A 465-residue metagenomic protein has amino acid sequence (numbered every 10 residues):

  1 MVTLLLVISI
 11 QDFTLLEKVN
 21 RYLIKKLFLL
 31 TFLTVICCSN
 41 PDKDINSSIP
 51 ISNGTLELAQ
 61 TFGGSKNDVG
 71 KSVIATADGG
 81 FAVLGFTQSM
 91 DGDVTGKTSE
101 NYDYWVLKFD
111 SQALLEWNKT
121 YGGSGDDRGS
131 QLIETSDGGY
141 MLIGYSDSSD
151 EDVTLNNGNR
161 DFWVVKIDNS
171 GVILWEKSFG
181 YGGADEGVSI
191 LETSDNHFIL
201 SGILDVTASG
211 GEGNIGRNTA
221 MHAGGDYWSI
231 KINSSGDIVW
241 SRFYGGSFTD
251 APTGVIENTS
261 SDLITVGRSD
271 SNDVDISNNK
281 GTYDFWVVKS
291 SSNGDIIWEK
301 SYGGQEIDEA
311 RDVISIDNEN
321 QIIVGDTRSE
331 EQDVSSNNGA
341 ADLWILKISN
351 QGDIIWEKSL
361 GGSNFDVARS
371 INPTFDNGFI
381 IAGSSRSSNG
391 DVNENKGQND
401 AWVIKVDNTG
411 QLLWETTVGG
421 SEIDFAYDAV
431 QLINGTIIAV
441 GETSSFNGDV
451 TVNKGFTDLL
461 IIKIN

Functional and structural regions predicted by a protein language model:
M1-Y22: N-terminal secretory signal peptides that target proteins for export/translocation
K18, F32-L33: Enrichment for repetitive, rod-forming helical segments
Y22-L30: Sec-dependent signal peptide recognition, specifically the positively charged N-region followed immediately by
V35-C37: C-terminal motif of bacterial Sec signal peptides marking the signal peptidase cleavage site
S39-N465: A sequence-level/structural motif corresponding to short, flexible coil/turn segments enriched in small polar residues
